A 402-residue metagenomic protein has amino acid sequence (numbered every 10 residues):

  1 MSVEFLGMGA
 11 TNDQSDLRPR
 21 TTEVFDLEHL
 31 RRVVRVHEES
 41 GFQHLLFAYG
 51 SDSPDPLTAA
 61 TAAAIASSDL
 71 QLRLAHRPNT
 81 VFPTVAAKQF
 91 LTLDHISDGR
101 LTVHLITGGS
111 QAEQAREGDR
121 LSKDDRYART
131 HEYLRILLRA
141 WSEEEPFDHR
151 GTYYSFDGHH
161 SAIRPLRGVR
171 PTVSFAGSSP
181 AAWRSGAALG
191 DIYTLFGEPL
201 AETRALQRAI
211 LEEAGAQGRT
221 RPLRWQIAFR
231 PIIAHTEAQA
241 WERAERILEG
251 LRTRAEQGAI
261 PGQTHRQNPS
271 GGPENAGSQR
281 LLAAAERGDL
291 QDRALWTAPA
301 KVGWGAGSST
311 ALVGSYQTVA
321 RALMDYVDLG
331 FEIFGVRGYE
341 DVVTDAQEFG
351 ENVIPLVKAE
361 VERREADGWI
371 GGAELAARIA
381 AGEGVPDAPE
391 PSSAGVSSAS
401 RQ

Functional and structural regions predicted by a protein language model:
M1-D69, G168-P171: N-terminal beta1-alpha1-beta2 module of alpha/beta enzyme domains
S2-V3, G7-G9, E117, K123-L166 (+2 more regions): An alpha-helical appendage that flanks or caps ligand/catalytic pockets
V3-G9, L45-F47, L72-H76, L101-L105 (+4 more regions): Hydrophobic faces of well-ordered beta-strands that scaffold small-molecule active sites in alpha/beta enzyme cores
G9-E28, A75-T84, R120, D124 (+4 more regions): Active-site mouth loops of central-metabolism enzymes
D26, L30, P56, A86 (+5 more regions): Aromatic/hydrophobic pocket-lining residues that form the small-molecule binding cavity in soluble enzyme cores
V34-E39, A60-D69, F90, D94-L101 (+3 more regions): Acidic (Asp/Glu)-rich catalytic clusters
H44-I65, G197-L200, G335-G350: Glycine-rich, proline-tolerant flexible connector loops at the mouths of alpha/beta enzymes
P56-R77, R129-Y133, G215-A216, F349-E365: Alpha-helix-loop-beta-strand connector modules within alpha/beta enzyme cores
